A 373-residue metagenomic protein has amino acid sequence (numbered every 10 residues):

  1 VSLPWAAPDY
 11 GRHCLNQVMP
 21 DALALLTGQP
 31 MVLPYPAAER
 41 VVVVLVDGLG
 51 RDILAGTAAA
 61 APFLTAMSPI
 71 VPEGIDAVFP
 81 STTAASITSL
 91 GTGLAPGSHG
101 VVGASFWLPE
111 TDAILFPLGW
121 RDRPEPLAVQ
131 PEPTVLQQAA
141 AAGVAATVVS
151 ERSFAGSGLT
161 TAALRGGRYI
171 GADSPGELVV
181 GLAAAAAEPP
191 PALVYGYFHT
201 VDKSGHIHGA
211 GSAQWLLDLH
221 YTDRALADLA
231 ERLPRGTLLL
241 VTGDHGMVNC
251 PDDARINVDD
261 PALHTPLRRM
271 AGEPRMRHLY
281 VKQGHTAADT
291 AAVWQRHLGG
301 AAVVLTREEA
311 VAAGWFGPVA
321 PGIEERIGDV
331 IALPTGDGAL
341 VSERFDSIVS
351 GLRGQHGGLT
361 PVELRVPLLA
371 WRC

Functional and structural regions predicted by a protein language model:
V1-C373: Feature captures the catalytic ectodomains and active-site-proximal regions of enzymes that hydrolyze or transfer
